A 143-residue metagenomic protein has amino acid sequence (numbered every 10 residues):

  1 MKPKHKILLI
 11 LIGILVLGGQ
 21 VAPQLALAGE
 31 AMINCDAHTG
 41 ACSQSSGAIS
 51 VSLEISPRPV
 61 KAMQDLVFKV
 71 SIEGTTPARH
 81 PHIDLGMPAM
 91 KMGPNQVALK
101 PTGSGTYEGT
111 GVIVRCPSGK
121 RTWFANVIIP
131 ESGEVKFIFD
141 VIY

Functional and structural regions predicted by a protein language model:
M1-K4: Short, Lys/Arg-rich N-terminal segment immediately upstream of the first membrane anchor
K6-Q20: Hydrophobic membrane-insertion alpha-helices, especially the h-region of bacterial N-terminal signal peptides
Q20-I128, V135-Y143: Contiguous segments within soluble domain cores/interaction surfaces
